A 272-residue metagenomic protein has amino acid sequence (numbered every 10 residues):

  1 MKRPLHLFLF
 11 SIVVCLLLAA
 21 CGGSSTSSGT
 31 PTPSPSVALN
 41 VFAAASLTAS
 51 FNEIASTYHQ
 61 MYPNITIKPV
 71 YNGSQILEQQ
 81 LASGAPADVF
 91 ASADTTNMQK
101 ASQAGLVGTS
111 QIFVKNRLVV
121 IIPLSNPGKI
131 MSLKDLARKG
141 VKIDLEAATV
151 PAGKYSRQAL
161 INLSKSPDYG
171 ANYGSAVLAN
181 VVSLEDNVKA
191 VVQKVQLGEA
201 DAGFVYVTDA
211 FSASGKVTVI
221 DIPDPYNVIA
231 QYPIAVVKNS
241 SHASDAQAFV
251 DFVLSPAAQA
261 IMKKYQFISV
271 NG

Functional and structural regions predicted by a protein language model:
M1-L9: Bacterial N-terminal signal peptides that target proteins for export
F10-V14: Hydrophobic helical h-region of N-terminal Sec-dependent signal peptides in bacterial secretory/periplasmic proteins
L16-A20: C-terminal motif of bacterial Sec signal peptides marking the signal peptidase cleavage site
C21-M61, T66, V70, Q75 (+5 more regions): Exported/periplasmic ABC-transporter solute-binding proteins
A87-S92: Periplasmic-binding protein-like
G105-Q111: Central helical "cap/lid" subdomain
R117: Conserved catalytic motifs of the protein kinase core domain
